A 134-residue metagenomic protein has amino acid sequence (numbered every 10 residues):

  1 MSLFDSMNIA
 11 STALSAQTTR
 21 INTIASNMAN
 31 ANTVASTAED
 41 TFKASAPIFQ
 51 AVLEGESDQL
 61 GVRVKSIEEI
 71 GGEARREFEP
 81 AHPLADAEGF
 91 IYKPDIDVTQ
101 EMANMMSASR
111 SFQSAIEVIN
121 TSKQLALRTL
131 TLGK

Functional and structural regions predicted by a protein language model:
M1-K134: Amphipathic alpha-helical polymerization modules
